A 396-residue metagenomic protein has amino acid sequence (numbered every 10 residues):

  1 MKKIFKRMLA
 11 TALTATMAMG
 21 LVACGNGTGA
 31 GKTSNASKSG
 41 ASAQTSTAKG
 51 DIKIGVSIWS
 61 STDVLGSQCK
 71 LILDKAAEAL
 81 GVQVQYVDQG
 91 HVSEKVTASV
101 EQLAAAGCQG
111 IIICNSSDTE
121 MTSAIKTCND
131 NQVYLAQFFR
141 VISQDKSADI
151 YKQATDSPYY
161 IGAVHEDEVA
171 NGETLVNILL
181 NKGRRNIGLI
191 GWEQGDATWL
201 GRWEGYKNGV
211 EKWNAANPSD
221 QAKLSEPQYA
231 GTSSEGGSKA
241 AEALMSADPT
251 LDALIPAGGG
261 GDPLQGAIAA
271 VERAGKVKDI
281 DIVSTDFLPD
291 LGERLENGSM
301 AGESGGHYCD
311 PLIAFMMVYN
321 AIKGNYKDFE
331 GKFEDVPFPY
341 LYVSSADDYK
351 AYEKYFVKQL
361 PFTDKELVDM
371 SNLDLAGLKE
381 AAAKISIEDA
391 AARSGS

Functional and structural regions predicted by a protein language model:
K2-I4, C24-S396: A residue-level marker of the well-folded mature domains of exported/periplasmic proteins
I4-G27: Sec-dependent N-terminal signal peptides of Gram-positive bacterial secreted proteins and lipoproteins
